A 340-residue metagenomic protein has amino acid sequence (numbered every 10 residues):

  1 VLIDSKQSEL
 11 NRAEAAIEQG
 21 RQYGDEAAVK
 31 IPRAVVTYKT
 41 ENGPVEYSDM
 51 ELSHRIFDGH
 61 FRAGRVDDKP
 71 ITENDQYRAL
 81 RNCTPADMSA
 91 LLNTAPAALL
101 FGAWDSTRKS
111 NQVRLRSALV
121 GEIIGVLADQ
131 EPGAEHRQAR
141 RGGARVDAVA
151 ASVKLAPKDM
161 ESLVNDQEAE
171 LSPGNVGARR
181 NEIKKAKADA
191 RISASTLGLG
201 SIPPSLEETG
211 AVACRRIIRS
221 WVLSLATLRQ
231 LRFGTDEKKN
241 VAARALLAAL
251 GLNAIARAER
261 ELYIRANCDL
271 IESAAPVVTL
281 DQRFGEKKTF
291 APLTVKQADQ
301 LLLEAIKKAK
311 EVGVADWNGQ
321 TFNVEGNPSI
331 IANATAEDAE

Functional and structural regions predicted by a protein language model:
V1, G24, I31-R33, N42 (+2 more regions): Basic polyanion-binding and macromolecular-assembly surfaces
L2-L10: Extended catalytic/binding region for NAD+/ADP-ribose chemistry, centered on the ART fold
E9-G20: Short active-site loop/helix that positions an aromatic residue
